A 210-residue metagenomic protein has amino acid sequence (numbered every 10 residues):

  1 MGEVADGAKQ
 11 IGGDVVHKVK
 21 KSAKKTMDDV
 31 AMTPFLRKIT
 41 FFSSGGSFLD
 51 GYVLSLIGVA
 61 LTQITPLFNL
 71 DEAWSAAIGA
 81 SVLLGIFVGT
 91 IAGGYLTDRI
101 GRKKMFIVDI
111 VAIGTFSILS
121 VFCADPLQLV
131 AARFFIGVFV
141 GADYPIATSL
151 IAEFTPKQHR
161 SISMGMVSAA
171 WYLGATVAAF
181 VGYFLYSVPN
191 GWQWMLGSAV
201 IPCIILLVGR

Functional and structural regions predicted by a protein language model:
G2-R210: Transmembrane-helix signature of 12-pass secondary carriers
